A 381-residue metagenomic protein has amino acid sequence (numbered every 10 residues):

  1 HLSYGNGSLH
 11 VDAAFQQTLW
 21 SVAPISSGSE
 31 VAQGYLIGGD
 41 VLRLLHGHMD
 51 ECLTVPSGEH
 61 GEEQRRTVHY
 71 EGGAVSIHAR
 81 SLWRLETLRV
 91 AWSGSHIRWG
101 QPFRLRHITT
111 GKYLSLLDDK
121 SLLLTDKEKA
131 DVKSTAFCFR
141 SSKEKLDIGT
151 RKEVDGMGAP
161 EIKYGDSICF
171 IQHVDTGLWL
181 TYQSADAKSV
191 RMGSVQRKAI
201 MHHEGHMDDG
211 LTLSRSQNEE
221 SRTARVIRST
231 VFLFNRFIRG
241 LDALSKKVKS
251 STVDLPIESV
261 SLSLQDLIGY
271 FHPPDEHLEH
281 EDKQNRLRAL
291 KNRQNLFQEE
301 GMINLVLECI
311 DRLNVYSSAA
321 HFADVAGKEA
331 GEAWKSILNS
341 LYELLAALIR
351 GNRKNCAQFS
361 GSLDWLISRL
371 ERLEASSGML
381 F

Functional and structural regions predicted by a protein language model:
H1-R239, K335: Lectin-like carbohydrate-binding module/patch detector with strong preference for beta-trefoil
S3, E51, G111-S115, S121-T125 (+3 more regions): Elongated alpha-helical scaffolds that mediate protein-protein interactions in large eukaryotic proteins, primarily
